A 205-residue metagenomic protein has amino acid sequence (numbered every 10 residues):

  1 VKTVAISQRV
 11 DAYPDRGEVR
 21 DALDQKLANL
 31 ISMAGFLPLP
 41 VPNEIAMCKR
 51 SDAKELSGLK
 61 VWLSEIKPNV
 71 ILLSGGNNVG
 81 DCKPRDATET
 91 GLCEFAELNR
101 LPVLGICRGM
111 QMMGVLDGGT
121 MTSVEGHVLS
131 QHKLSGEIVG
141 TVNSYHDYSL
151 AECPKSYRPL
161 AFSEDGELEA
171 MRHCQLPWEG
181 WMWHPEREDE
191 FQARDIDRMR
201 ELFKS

Functional and structural regions predicted by a protein language model:
V1-R108, V115-L116, T122, H127-S135 (+5 more regions): N-terminal beta1-alpha1 cap of cysteine-dependent amidohydrolase-like domains
S144-Y148: DNA-recognition element of transcription regulators
P177-W181: Catalytic His-Asp charge-relay segment
